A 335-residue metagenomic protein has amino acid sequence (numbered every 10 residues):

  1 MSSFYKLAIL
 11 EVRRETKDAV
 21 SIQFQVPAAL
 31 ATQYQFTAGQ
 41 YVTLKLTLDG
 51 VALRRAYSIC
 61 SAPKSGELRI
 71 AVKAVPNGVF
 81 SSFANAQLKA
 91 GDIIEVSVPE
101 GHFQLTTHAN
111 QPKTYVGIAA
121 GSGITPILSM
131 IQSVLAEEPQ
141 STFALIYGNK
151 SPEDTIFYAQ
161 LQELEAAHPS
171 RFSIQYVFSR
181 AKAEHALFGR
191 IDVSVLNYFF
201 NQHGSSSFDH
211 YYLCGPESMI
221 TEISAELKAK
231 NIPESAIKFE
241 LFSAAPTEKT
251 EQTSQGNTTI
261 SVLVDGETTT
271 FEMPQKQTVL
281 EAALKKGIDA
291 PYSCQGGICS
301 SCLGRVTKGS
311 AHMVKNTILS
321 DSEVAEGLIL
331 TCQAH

Functional and structural regions predicted by a protein language model:
S2-I93, S97, N110-K113, N149-S151 (+2 more regions): Ferredoxin-reductase
V26, L46-L48, S261-V264, V306: Short acidic, glycine-rich loop/turn motifs
A38-Q40, C60-P63, M273-V279, I318-L319: A short, sequence-level motif marking secondary-structure junctions
K64, Q140, K276, G296: ATP/adenylate-binding site constellation spanning eukaryotic-like Ser/Thr protein kinases, ABC-transporter
F83-S261, T268: FNR/FR-type flavoprotein reductase catalytic core
G256-Q295, T307: C-terminal accessory/binding modules appended to enzymatic or scaffolding proteins
A282-K286, P291, S300-H335: Iron-sulfur (Fe-S) cluster-binding segments and ferredoxin-like electron-carrier domains, especially [2Fe-2S]
